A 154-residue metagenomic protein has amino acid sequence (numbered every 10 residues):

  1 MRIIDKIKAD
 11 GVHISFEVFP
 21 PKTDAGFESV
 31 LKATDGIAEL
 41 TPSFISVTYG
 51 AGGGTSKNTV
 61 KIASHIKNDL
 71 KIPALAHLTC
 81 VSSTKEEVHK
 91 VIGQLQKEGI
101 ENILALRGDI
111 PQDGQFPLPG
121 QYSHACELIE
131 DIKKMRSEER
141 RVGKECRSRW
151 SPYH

Functional and structural regions predicted by a protein language model:
M1-F16, T23: N-terminal amphipathic alpha-helix/helix-capping segment at the start of soluble metabolic enzymes
M1-I4, F27-D35, L40, G53-I72: Glycine-rich, positively charged N-terminal anion/phosphate-binding segment
D10-H13, T41-F44, L70-A74, G99-E101 (+1 more regions): Short, well-ordered coil/turn segments that N-cap beta-strands
I14-V18, I45-V47, A74-L78, I103-A105 (+1 more regions): Hydrophobic faces of well-ordered beta-strands that scaffold small-molecule active sites in alpha/beta enzyme cores
P21, P42-V60, I110-G120: Glycine-rich, proline-tolerant flexible connector loops at the mouths of alpha/beta enzymes
S56-A76, Y122-R141: Alpha-helix-loop-beta-strand connector modules within alpha/beta enzyme cores
C80-Q94: Glycine-rich anion/phosphate-binding loops
G143-H154: Positively charged, low-complexity/disordered segments
